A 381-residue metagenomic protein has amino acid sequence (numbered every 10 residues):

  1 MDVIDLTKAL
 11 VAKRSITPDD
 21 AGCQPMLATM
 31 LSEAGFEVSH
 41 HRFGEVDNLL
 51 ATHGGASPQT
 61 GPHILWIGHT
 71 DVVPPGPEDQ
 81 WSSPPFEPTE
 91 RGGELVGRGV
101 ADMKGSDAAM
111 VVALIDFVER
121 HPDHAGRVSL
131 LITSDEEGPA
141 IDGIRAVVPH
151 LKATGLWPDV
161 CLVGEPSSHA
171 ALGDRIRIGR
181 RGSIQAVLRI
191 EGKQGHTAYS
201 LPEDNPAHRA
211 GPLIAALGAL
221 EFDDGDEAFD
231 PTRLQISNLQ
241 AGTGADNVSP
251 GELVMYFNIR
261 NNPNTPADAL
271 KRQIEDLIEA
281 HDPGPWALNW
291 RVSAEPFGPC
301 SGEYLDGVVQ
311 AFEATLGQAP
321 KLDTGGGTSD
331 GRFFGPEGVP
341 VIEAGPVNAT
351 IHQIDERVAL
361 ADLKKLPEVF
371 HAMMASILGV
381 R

Functional and structural regions predicted by a protein language model:
M1-G76, E252-Y256, L270-K271, L360-D362: N-terminal helical capping/dimerization or prosegment-like subdomains of hydrolases acting on amide or phosphate bonds
S39, L65, S129-L131, A287: A structural signal for isolated positions on well-ordered beta-strands in alpha/beta enzyme cores
G61-S129, T154: Active-site metal-coordination/substrate-binding segment of hydrolases, especially metallo-dependent peptidases
I67-H69, L131-T133, C161-E165, R189-E191 (+1 more regions): Short beta-strand segments
M103-G179: Acidic/histidine-rich catalytic neighborhood of metal-dependent amide-processing enzymes
P166-A171, I178-G179, I184-R381: Metal-dependent amide/peptide-bond hydrolase catalytic core, centered on the "pita-bread" metallohydrolase fold
